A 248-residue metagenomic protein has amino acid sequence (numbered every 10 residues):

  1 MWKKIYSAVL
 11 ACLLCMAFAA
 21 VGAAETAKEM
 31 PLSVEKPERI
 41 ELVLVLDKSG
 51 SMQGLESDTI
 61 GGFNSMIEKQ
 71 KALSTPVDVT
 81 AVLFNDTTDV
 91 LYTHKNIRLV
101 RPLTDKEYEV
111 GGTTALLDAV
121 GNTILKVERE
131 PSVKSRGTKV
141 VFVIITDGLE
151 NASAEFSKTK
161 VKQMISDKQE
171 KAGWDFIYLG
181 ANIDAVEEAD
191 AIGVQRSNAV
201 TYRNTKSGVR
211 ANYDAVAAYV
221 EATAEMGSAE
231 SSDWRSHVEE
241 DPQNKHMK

Functional and structural regions predicted by a protein language model:
M1-V9: Bacterial N-terminal signal peptides that target proteins for export
C15, A20-K248: Acidic, low-complexity intrinsically disordered regions
